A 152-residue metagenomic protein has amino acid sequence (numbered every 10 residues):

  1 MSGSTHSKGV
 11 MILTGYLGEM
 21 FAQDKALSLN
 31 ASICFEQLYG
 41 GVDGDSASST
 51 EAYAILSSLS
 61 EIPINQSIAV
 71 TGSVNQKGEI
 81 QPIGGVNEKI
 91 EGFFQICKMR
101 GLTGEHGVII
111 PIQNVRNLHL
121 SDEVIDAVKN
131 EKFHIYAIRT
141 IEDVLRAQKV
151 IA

Functional and structural regions predicted by a protein language model:
M1-A152: Peripheral, non-AAA+ core regions of ATP-driven protein-machinery
